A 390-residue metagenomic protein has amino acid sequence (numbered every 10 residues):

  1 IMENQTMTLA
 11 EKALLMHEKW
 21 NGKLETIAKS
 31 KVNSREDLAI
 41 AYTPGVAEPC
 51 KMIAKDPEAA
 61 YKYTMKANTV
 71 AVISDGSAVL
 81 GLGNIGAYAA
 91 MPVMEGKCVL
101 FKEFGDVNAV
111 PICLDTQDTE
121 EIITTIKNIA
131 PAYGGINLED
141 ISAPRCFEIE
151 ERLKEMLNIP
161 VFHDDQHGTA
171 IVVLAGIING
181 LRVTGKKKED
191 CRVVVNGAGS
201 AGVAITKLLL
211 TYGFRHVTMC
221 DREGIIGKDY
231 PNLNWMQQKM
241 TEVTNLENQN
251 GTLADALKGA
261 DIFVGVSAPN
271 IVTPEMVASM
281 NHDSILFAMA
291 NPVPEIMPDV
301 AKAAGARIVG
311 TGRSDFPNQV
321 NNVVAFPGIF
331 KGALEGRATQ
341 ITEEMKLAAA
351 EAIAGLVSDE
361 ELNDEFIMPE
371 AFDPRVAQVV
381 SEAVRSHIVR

Functional and structural regions predicted by a protein language model:
M2-I159, S381, H387: N-terminal ligand-binding/catalytic initiation module
D75-S77, I85, L114-D115, D140-A143 (+5 more regions): Short, ordered loop/turn segments at secondary-structure junctions
L80, A87-K102, L157, H163 (+2 more regions): Glycine-rich phosphate/diphosphate-binding loop of Rossmann-like nucleotide-binding domains
G105, M156-L157, G213, H282 (+1 more regions): Short, structured coil segments at secondary-structure junctions
A130, K188, A256-L257, V277-M280: A short, aliphatic-rich alpha-helical micro-motif
N137-D140, I262-F316: ADP-ribose/adenylate-binding Rossmann-like module
D164-D165, A288-R390: Adenosine-phosphate binding glycine-rich loop
